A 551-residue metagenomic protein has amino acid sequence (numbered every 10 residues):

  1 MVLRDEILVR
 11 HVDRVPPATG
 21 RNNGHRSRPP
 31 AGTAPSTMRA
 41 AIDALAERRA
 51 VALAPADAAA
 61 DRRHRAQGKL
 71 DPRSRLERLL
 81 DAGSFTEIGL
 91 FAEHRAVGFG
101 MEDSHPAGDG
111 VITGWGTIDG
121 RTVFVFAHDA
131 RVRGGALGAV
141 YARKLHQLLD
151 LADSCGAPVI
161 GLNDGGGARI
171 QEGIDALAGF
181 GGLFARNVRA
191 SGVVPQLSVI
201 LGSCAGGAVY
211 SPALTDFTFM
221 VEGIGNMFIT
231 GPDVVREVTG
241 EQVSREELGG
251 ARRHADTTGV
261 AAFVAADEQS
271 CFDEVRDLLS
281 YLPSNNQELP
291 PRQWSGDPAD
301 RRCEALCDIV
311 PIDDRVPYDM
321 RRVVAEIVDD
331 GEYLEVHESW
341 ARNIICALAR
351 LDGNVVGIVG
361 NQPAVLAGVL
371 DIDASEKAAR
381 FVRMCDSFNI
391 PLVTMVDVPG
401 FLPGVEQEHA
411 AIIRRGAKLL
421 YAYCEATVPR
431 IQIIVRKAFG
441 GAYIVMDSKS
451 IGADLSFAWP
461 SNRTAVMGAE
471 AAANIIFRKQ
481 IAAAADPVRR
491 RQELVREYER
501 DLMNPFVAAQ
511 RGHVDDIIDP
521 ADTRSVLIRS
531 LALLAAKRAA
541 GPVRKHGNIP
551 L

Functional and structural regions predicted by a protein language model:
V2-L551: Ligand-binding clefts of soluble mixed alpha/beta catalytic domains
